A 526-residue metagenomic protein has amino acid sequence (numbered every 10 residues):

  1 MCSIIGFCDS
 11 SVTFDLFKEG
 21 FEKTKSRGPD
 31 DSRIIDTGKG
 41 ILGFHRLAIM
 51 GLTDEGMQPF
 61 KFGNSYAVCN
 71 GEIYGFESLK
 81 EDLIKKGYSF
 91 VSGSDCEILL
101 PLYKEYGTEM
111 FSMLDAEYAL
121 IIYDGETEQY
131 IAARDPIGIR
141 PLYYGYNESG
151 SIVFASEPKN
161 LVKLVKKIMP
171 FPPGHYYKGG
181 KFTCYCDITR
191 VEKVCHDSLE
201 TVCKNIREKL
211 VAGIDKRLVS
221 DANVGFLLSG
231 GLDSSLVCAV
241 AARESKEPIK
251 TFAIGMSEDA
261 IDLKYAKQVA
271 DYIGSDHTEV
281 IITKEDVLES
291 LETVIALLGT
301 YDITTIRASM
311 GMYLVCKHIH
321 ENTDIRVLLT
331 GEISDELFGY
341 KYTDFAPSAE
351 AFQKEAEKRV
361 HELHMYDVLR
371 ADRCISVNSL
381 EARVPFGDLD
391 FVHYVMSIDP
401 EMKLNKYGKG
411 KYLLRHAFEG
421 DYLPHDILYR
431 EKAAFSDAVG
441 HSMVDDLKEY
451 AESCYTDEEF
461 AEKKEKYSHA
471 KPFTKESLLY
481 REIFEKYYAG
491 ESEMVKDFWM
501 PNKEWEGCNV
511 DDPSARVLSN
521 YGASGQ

Functional and structural regions predicted by a protein language model:
M1, D324-T330, Y342, S348-Q526: Adenosyl-5′-phosphate
M1-T300, N322, R326: Cysteine-centered catalytic environments shared across enzyme families
T13, S92-D95, L114, L199-I206 (+9 more regions): Hydrophobic (often cysteine-bearing) scaffold residues that line and stabilize catalytic clefts of nucleotide/cofactor
R33-T37, S112-A116, K167-P172, V219-V224 (+7 more regions): Short coil/turn segments at secondary-structure boundaries
F60, E117, I121, D302-Y313 (+1 more regions): Short, basic, helix/turn surface patches
E258-C316, N322, G339-Q353, R373 (+2 more regions): ATP-dependent adenylate-handling ligase core
D335: Cytosolic ligand/metal-binding cores
